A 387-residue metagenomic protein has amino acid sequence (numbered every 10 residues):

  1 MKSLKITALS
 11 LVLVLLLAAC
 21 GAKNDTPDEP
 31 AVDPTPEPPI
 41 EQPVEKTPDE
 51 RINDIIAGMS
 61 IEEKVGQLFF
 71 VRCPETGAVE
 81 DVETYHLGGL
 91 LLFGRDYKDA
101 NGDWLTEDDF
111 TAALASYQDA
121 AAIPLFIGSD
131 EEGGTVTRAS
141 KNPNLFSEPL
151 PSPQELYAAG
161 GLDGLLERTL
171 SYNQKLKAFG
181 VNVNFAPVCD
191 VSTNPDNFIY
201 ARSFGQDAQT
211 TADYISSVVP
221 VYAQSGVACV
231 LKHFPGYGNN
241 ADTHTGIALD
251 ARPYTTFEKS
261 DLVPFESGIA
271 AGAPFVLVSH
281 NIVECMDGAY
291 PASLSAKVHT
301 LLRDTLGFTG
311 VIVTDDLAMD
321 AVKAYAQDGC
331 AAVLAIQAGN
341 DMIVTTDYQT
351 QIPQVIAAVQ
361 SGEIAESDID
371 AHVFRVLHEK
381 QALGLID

Functional and structural regions predicted by a protein language model:
M1-A8: Bacterial N-terminal signal peptides that target proteins for export
L16-A19: C-terminal motif of bacterial Sec signal peptides marking the signal peptidase cleavage site
G21-D81, T305, A324-D387: Preference for extracellular/luminal or secreted protein segments
Q67, G88, A122-F126, V181-N182 (+4 more regions): Short, well-ordered coil/turn segments that N-cap beta-strands
D81-T211, H233, G238-A251, S279-L294 (+1 more regions): Enzymes and membrane/adaptor proteins characterized by extended Gly/Ser/Thr/Asp/Glu-rich, aromatic-dotted
Y117-I123, Q206-V227, A292-V313: Alpha-helix-loop-beta-strand connector modules within alpha/beta enzyme cores
Y214-H233, S260-A273: Phosphate/pyrophosphate-binding betaalpha-module
